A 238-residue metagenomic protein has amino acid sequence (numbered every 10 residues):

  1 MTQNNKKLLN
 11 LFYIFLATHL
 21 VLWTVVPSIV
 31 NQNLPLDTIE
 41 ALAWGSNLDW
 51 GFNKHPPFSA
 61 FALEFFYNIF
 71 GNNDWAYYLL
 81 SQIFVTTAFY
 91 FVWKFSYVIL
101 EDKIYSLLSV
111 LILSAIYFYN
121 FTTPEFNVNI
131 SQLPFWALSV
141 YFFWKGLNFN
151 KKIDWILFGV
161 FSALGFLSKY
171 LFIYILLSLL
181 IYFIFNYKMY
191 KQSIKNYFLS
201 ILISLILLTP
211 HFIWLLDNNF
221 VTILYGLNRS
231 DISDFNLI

Functional and structural regions predicted by a protein language model:
M1-W23, L199, I203: Start-transfer (signal-anchor) and selected internal transmembrane alpha helices of multi-pass inner/ER membrane
Y13, V92-A115, L133-P134: Transmembrane-helix signature of polytopic, membrane-embedded enzymes that assemble or transfer cell-envelope glycans
L16, S109-S114, S162, F166 (+1 more regions): Short helix- or helix-capping micro-motifs that position conserved polar/aromatic residues at function-defining sites
V26-A41, G51-F65, G71-A76, N129 (+1 more regions): Extracytoplasmic catalytic/substrate-binding loops of multi-pass membrane glycan-assembly enzymes
N47, D154-Y170, I203-I206: Membrane-interface alpha helices of multi-pass inner-membrane proteins
Y97-L100, S139-D154: Membrane-interface transmembrane helices that cradle and orient dolichyl/undecaprenyl
F121-Q132: Short acidic/glycine- and proline-prone juxtamembrane loop motifs at membrane-interface regions of multi-pass membrane
L164, I175-I238: Transmembrane-lumen/periplasm boundary regions of multi-pass, lipid-linked membrane glycan transferases
